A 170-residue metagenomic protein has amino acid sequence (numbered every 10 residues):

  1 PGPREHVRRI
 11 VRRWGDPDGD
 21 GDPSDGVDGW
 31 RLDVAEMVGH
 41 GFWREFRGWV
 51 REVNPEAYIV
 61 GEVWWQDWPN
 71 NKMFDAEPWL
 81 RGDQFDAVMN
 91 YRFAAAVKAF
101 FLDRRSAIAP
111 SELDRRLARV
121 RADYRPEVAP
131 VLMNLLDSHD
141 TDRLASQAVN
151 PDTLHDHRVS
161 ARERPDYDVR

Functional and structural regions predicted by a protein language model:
P1, R162-R170: Short, intrinsically disordered, charge-balanced linker/junction segments flanking boundaries in proteins
P1-R8: Chitinase-like catalytic core of GlcNAc-active glycosidases
P3, L132-L135: Hydrophobic side chains within well-formed alpha-helices
R9-R12, G19-L132, P151, H157-A161: Active-site-proximal helices and loops of the catalytic beta/alpha 8
N134, H139-D142: Extended catalytic-interface subdomain
T141-D152: Short, solvent-exposed beta-strand-terminating loops
